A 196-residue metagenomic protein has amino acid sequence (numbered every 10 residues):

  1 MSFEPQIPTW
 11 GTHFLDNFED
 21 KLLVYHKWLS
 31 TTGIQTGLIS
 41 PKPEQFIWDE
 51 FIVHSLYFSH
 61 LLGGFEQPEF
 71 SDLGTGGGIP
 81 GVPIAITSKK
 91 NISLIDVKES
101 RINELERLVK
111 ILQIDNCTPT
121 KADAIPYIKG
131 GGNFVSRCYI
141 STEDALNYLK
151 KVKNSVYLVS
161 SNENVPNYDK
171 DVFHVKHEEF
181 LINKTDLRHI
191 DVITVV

Functional and structural regions predicted by a protein language model:
S2-S71, S100-D115: Class I SAM-dependent transferase core
G37-L38, G78, C138, H189: Residue-level preference for alpha-helix termini and adjacent loops
L56, V82, N147: Active-site phosphate/pyrophosphate- and oxyanion-stabilizing loops and adjacent acidic/basic residues in soluble
G63, A85, L149-K150: N-terminal cationic-hydrophobic initiation segments that often serve targeting/anchoring roles
Q67, K89, G130-G131: Phosphate-coordination loops involved in phosphoryl transfer and adenosine-cofactor binding
D72-G76: Conserved S-adenosyl-L-methionine
G77-K89: Conserved SAM-binding loop of SAM-dependent methyltransferases across substrates and taxa, primarily the Class I
S93, V97-V196: S-adenosylmethionine
